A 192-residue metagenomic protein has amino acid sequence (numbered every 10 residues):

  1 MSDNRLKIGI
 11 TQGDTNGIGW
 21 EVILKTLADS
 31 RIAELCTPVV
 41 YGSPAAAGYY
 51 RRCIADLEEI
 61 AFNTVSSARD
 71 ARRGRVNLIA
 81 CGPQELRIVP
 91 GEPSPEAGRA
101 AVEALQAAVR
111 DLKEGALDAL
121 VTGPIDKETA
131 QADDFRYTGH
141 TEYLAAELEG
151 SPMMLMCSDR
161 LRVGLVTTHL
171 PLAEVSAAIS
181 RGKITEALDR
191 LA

Functional and structural regions predicted by a protein language model:
M1-H140, I179-A192: Contiguous, glycine/small-aliphatic-enriched amphipathic segments in soluble metabolic enzymes
T138-A173: Flexible loop/hinge segments that line or gate small-molecule binding clefts
A173-E174, A178-I179: Conserved anion/nucleotide-ligand pocket segment
